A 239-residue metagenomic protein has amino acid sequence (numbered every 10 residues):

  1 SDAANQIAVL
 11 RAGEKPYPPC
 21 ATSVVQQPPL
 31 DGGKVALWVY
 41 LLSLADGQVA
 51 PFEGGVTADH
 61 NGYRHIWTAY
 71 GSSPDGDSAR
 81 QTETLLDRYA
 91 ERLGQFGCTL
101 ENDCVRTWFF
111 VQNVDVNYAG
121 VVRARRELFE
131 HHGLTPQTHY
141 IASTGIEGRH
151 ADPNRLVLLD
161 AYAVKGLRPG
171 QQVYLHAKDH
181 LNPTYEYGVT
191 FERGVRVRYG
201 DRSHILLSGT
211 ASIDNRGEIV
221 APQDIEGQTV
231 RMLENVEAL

Functional and structural regions predicted by a protein language model:
S1-A238: N-terminal presequence-like segments and the immediate start of the first folded domain
